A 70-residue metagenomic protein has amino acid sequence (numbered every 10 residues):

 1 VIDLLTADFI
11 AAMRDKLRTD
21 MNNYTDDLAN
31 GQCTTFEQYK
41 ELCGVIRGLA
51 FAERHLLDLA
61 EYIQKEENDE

Functional and structural regions predicted by a protein language model:
V1-L5, E61-E70: Short intrinsically disordered terminal tails
V1-N30: N-terminal acidic leader/helix
C33-K65: Short, charge-rich amphipathic interface segments used for partner binding and complex assembly
